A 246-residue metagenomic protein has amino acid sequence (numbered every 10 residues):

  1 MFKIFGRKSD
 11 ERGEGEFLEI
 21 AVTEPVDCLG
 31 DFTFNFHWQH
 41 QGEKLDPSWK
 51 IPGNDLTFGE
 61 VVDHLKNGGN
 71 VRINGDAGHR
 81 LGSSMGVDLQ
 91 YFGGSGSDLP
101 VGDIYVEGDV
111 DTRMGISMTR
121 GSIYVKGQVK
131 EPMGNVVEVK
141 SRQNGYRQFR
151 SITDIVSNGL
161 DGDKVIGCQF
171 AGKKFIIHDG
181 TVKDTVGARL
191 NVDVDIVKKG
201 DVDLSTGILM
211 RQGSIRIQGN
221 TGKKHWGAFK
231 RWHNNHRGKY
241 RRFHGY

Functional and structural regions predicted by a protein language model:
M1-Y246: Long, distal/terminal scaffolding or interaction modules with repetitive or compositionally biased sequence
